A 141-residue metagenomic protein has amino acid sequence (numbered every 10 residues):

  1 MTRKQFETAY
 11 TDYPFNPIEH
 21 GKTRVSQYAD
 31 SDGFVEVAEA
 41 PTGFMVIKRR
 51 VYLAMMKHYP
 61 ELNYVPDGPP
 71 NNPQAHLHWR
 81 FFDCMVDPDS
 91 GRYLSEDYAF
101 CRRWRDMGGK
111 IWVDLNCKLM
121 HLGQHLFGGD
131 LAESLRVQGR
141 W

Functional and structural regions predicted by a protein language model:
M1-M85: Conserved catalytic core of nucleotide-sugar-dependent glycosyltransferases
K57-W141: C-terminal catalytic/acceptor-binding lobe
